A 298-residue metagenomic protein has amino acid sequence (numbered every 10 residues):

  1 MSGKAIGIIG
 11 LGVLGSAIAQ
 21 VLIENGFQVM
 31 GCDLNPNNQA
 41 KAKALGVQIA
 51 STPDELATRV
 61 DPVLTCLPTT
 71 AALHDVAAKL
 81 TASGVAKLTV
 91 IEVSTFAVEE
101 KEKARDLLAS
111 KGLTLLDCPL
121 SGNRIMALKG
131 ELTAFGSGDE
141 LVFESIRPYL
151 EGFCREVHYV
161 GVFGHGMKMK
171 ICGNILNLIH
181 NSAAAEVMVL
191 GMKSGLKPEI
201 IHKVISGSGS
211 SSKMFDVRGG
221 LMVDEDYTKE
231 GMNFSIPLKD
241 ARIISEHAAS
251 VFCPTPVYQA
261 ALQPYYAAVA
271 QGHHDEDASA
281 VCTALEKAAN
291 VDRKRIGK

Functional and structural regions predicted by a protein language model:
M1-T65, L88, R293: NAD(P)+-binding Rossmann beta1-loop-alpha1 motif at the extreme N-terminus of oxidoreductases
I6, L11, F96-N174, L178: Rossmann-fold dinucleotide-binding core
V13, A17, E55, P62 (+10 more regions): Amphipathic alpha-helical hairpins
V29, I49, L115-L116, V157 (+2 more regions): Hydrophobic beta-strand scaffold residues
P53-T114: Rossmann-fold NAD(P) dinucleotide-binding segment
H165-A289: Helical "substrate-binding/catalytic lid" subdomain of Rossmann-like NAD(P)-dependent dehydrogenases/reductases
